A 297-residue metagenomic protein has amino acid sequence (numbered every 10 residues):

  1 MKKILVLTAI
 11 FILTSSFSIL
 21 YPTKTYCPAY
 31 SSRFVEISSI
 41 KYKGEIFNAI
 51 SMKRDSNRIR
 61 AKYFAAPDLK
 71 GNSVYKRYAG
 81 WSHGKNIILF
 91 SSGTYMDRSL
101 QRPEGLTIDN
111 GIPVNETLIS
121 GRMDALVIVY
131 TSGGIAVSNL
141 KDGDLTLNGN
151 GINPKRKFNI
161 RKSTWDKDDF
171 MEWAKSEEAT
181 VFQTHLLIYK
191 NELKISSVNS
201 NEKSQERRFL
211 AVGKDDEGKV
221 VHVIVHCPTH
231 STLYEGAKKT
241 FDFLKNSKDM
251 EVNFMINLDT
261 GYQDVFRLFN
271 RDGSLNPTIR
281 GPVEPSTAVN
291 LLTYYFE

Functional and structural regions predicted by a protein language model:
I4-L13: Sec-dependent N-terminal signal peptides
S18-D144: Zymogen propeptides
Y63-L89, I152-M171, N246-E251: N-terminal short leaders/motifs
N72-S73, T146-I152, S231-K239: A short, polar/proline- and glycine-enriched secondary-structure boundary/capping micro-motif
L100-G121, L193-F209, K214-F254, Y262-E297: Conserved, well-ordered active-site substructure
Q101-N201: Active-site-adjacent helix-turn-beta-strand microarchitecture at beta-sheet edges that either contains or buttresses
